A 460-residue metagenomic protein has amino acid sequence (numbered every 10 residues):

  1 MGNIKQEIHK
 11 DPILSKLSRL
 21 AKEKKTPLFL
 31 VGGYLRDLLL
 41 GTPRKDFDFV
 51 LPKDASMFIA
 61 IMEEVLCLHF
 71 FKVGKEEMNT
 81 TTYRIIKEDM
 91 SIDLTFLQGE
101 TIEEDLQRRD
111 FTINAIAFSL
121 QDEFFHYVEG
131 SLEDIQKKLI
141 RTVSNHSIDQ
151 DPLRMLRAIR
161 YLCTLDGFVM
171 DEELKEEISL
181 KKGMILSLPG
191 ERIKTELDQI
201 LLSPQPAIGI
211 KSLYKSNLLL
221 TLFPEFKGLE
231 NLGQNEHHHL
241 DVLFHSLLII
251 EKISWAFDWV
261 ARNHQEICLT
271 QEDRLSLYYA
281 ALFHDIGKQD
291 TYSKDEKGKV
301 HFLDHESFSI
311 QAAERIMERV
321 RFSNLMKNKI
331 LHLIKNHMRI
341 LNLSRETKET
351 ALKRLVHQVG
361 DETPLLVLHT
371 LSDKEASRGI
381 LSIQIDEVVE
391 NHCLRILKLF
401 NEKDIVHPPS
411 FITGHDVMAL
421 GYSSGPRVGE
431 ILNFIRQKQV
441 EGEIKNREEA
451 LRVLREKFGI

Functional and structural regions predicted by a protein language model:
M1-I460: Catalytic cores of the polymerase beta-like nucleotidyltransferase superfamily and closely associated nucleotide
